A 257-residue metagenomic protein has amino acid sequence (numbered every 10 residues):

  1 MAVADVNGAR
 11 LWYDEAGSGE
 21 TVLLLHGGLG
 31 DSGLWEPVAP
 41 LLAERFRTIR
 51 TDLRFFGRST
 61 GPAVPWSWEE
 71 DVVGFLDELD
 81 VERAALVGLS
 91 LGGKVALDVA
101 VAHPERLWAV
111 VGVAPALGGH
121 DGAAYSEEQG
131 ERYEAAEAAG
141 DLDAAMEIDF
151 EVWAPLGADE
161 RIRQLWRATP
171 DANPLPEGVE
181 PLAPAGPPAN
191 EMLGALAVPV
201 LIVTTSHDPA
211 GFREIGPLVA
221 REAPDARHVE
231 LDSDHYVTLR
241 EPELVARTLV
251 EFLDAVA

Functional and structural regions predicted by a protein language model:
V6-G61, F75: Conserved HGGG/HGGXW glycine-rich cap/lid loop of the alpha/beta-hydrolase fold
S18, S206-D208, S233-D234: Acidic beta-to-alpha connecting loop that harbors the catalytic carboxylate
S67-A84: Conserved acidic catalytic loop of the alpha/beta-hydrolase fold
L86-G88, V113: Short beta-strand immediately N-terminal to the catalytic nucleophile in serine-hydrolase-like folds
G88, G92, A96: Gly/Ala-rich beta-loop-alpha elbow adjacent to hydrolase catalytic centers
L97-A102, W108-A138: Flexible "cap/lid" loop of the alpha/beta hydrolase fold
A168-R221: Conserved serine/cysteine hydrolase catalytic core
D225-A257: Catalytic active-site module of serine/aspartate enzymes centered on a nucleophile-bearing elbow/loop
